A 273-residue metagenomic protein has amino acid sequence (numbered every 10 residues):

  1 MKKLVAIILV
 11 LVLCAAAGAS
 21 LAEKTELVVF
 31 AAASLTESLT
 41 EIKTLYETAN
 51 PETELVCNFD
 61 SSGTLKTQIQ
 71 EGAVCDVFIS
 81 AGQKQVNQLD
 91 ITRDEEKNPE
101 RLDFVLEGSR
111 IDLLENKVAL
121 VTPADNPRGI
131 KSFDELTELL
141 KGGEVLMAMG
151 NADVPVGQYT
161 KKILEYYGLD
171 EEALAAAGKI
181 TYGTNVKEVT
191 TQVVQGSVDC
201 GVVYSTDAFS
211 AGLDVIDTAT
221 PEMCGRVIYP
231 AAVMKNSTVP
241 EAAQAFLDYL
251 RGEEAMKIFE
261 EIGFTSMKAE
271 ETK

Functional and structural regions predicted by a protein language model:
K2-A22: Sec-dependent N-terminal signal peptides of Gram-positive bacterial secreted proteins and lipoproteins
A16, E23-A49, N58, G63 (+6 more regions): Exported/periplasmic ABC-transporter solute-binding proteins
G72-V74: Charged, often glycine-rich, active-site loop that binds/positions anionic groups
D76-S80: Periplasmic-binding protein-like
F104-L106: Alpha-helical scaffolding within the catalytic cores of extracellular/periplasmic polymer-degrading hydrolases
